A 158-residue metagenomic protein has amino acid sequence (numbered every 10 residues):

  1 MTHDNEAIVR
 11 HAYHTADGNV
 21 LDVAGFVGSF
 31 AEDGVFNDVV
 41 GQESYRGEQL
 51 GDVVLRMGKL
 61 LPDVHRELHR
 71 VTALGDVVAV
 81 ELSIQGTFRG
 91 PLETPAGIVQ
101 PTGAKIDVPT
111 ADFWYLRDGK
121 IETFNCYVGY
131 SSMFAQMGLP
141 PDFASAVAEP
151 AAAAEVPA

Functional and structural regions predicted by a protein language model:
T2-D33, A151, E155-P157: Short acidic-aromatic low-complexity motifs
A7, V23-G90: A solvent-exposed, acidic/Ser-Thr-rich amphipathic alpha-helical stretch
H65-R66, I106-A111: Short, surface-exposed coil-to-beta transition loops
V71, W114-L116: A structural signal for short hydrophobic beta-strand segments in well-ordered beta-sheet cores
G90-P101: Short, surface-exposed loop/helix-turn segments at secondary-structure junctions that function as lids/hinges flanking
E122-A158: Low-complexity, intrinsically disordered terminal/linker segments enriched in charged and Gly/Pro repeats
